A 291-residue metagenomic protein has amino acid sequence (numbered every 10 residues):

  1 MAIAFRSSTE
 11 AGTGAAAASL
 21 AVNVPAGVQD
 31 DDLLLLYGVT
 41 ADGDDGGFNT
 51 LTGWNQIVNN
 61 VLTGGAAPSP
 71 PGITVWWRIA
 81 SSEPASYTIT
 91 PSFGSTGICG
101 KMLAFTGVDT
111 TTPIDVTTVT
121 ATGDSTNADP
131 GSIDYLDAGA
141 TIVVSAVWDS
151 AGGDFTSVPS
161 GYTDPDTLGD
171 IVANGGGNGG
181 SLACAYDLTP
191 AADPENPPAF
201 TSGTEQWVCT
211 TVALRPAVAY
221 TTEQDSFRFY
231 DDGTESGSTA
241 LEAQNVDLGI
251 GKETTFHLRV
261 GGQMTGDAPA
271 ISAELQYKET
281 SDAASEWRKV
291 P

Functional and structural regions predicted by a protein language model:
M1-A219: Primarily extracytoplasmic/secreted proteins and surface-exposed domains characterized by disulfide-bonded cysteine
G14, Y135, D247-E253: Short, solvent-exposed loop/linker segments at the N-terminal edge of repeated beta-sheet extracellular domains
G27-D32, G38, E223, G249-P291: Low-complexity, serine/threonine/proline/glycine-rich extracellular segments that form mucin-like
V108, A217, G233, E279-A283: Solvent-exposed strand-loop boundary residues in beta-sheet-rich modules
Y162, D225-R228, A273: Generic beta-strand hydrophobic packing signal
A219-G251, K289: Short, compositionally biased P/S/T/A/G/V-rich stretches that sit at domain boundaries
